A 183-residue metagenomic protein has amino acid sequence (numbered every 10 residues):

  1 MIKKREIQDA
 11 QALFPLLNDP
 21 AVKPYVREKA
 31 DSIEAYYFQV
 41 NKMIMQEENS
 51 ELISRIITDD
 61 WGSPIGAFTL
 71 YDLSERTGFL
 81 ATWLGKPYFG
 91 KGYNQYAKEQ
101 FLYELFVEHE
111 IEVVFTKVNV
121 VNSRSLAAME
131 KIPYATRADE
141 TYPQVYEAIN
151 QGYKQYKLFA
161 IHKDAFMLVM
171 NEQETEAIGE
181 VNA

Functional and structural regions predicted by a protein language model:
M1-Q11, P15-D19, T58-A183: Acyl-donor (CoA/ACP) binding surface of acyl/acetyltransferases
A21-K42, I53: Conserved GNAT-fold acetyl-CoA-binding loop/helix
P24, I33-A35, E47, R137 (+2 more regions): A short hydrophobic/aromatic micro-motif that marks alpha-helical segments and, especially, helix-coil
R27, S50-S54, E112, Q173: Short, polar/charged, Gly/Pro-enriched helix-capping and turn/loop motifs at alpha-helix termini and inter-helix linkers
K42-M43, E104: A generic secondary-structure signal
M43-I56, G66: A short helix-loop-beta-strand connector motif used in the catalytic cores of GNAT acetyltransferases and, in some
